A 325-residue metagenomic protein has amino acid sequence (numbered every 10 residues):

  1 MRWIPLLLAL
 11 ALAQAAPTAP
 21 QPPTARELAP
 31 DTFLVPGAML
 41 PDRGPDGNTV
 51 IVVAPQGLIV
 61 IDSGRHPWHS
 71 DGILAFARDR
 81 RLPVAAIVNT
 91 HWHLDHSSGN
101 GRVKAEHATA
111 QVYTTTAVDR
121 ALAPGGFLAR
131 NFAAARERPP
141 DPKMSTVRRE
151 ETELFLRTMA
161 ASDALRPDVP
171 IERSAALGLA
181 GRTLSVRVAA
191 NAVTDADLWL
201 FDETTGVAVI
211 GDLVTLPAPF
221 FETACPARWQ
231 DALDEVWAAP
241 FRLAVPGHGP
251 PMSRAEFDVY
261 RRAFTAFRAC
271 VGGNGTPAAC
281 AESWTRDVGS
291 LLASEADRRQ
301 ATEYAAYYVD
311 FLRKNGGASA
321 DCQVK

Functional and structural regions predicted by a protein language model:
I4-A13: Bacterial N-terminal signal peptides
P22-P23, E27-L28, G126-V188, L233: Metallo-beta-lactamase
A25-D79, L198-D212: Conserved beta-strand hairpin/beta-sheet module of binuclear metal-dependent hydrolase folds, prominently
D31, V52, D62, A77 (+9 more regions): Divalent metal-coordination and catalytic microenvironments
Q56-G57, P67-T114, A239-R242: Active-site metal-binding motif and surrounding structural segment of the metallo-beta-lactamase
G57-I59, R65-P67, A176, T183-V259 (+1 more regions): Metallo-beta-lactamase
D95, V118-A123: Short gly/pro/ser/thr-enriched loop/turn and capping motifs at secondary-structure boundaries
M144-E151, A238-L243, P251-K325: Accessory terminal helices/loops
